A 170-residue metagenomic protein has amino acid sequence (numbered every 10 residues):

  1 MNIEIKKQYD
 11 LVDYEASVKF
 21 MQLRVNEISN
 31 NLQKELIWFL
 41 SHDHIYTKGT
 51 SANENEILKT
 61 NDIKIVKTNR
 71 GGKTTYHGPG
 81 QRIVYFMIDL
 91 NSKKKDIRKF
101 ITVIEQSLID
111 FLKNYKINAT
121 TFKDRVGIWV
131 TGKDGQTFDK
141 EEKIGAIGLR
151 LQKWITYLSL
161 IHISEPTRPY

Functional and structural regions predicted by a protein language model:
M1-E141, L151: N-terminal lobe of the biotin/lipoate ligase/transferase fold
G145: A translation/RNA-centric and nucleic-acid-associated enzymatic feature enriched in Class II aminoacyl-tRNA synthetases
G148, W154: Active-site cofactor/co-catalyst pockets and adjacent glycine-rich loops in catalytic enzymes
I155-I161: Conserved phosphate/anionic-ligand binding catalytic regions in large, soluble enzymes, centered on
I161-E165, P169-Y170: Single conserved hydrophobic/aromatic residue that forms the stacking wall/gate of nucleotide- or nucleobase-binding
